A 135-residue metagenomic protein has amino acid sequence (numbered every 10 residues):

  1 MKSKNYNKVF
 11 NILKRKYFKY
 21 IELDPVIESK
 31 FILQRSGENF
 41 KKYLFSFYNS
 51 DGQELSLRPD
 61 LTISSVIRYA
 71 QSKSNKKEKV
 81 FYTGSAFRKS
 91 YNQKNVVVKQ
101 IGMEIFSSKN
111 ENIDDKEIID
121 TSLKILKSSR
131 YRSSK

Functional and structural regions predicted by a protein language model:
M1-K135: TRNA-recognition modules of translation machinery and tRNA-sensing kinases, especially anticodon-binding
